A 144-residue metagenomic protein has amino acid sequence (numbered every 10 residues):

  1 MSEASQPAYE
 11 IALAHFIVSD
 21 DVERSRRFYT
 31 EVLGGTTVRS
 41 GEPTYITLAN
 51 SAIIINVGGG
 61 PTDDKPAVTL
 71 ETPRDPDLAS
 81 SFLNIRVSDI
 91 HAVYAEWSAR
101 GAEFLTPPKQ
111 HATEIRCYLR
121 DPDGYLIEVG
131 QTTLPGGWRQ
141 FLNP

Functional and structural regions predicted by a protein language model:
S2-A14, T36-I85, A92-R120, Q131-P144: Vicinal oxygen chelate
F16-V22: Conserved beta-strand-loop-alpha-helix junction that forms the acyl-donor binding cleft
S19, N84-V87: Short, solvent-exposed loop/helix junctions and linker helices that flank or host conserved functional motifs
R24-S25, A92: Short Gly/charged-rich anion-binding patches and loops
S25-T30, W97, G124: Conserved active-site tyrosine of GNAT-family acetyltransferases
